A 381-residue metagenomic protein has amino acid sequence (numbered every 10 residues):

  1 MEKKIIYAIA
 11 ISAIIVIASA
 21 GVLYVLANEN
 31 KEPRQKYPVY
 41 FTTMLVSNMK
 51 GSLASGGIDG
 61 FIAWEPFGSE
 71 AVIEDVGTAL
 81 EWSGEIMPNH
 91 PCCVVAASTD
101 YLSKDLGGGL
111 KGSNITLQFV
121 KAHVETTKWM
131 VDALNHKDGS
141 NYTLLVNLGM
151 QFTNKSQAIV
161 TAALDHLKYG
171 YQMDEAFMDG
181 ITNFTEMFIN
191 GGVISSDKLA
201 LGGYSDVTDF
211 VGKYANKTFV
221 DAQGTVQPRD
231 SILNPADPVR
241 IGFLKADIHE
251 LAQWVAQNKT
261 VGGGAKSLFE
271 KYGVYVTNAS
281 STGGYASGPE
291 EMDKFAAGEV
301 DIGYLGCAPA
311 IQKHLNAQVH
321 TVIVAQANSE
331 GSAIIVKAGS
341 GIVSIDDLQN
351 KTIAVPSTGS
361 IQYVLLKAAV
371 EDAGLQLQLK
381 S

Functional and structural regions predicted by a protein language model:
M1-K31: Secretory targeting signatures
K31-V46, S52, D59-E65, V76-N89 (+1 more regions): Short, glycine-/small- and polar/acidic-enriched structural segments that line small-molecule recognition paths
E32-R34, L102-N114, L134-L144, L199-G202 (+3 more regions): Intrinsically disordered, low-complexity coil segments
A54, P66, V72-V76, T99-G107 (+6 more regions): Sec-exported extracytoplasmic/periplasmic mature domains
V94-L102, A333-I335: Short glycine- and hydrophobic/aromatic-rich loop-to-beta-strand nucleating segment in the catalytic cores
D100-T116, A338-D346, L375-L377: Short helix-loop capping/hinge motifs at secondary-structure junctions, enriched in acidic/polar residues
D105-D197: Secondary-structure end/capping motifs
T182-V239: Conserved C-terminal helix/tail region of periplasmic/extracytoplasmic solute-binding proteins
